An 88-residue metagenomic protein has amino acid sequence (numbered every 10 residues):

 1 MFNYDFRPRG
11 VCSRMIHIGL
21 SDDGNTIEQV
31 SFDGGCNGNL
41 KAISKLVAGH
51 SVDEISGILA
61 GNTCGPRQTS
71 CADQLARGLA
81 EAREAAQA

Functional and structural regions predicted by a protein language model:
M1-D5: Short, hydrophobic/aromatic-rich segments at coil-to-beta transitions
R7-A88: Active-site- and interface-proximal helix/loop "cap" or "latch" segments in soluble metabolic and energy-transducing
